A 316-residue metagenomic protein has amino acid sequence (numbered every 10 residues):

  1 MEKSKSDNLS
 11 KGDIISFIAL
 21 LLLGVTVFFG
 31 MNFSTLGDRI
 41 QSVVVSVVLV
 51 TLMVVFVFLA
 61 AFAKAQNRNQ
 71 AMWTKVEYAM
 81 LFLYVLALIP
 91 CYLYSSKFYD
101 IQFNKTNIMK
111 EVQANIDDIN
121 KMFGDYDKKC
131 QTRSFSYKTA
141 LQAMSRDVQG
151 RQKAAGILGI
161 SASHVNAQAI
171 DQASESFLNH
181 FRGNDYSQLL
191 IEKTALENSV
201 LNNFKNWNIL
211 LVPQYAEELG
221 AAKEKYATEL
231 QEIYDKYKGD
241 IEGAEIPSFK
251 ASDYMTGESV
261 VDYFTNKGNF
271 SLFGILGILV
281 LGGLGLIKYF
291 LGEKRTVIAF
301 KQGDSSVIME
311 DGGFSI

Functional and structural regions predicted by a protein language model:
M1-G24, S34-G37, Q41, M72 (+5 more regions): Membrane-proximal, non-transmembrane alpha-helical segments
F17-L22, V43-V54, V85: Alpha-helical transmembrane spans of integral membrane proteins, capturing the lipid-embedded, hydrophobic core of TM
F29-G30, T35-R39, F58-R68, Y84-V112 (+1 more regions): Transmembrane signal-anchor/signal-peptide helices with a preference for the extracytoplasmic
T35-T51, L141-R151: Loop-to-helix transition at the N-terminal end of transmembrane alpha-helices
S46-V55, I275-L286: Single-pass alpha-helical membrane anchors
V47-L83: Cytosolic-side transmembrane helix boundary signature
T74-N184: Juxtamembrane non-transmembrane segments of integral membrane proteins
